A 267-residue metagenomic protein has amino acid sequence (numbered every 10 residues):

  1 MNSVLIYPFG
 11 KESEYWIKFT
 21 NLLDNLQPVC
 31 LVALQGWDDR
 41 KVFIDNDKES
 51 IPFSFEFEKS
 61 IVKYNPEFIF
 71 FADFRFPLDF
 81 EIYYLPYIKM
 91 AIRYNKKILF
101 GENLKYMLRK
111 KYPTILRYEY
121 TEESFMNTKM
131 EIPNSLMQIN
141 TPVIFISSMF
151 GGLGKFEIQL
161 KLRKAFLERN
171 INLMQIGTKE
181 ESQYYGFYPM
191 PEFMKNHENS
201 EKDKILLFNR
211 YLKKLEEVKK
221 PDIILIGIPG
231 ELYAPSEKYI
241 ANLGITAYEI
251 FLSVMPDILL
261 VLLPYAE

Functional and structural regions predicted by a protein language model:
M1-R117: Long, basic/Gly/Ser/Thr-rich N-terminal segments that mediate initial subcellular attachment or targeting
L5, F68-A72, F145, I223-L225 (+1 more regions): Structural motif
F9-E14, R75-L78, L104-M107, S148-E157 (+2 more regions): Gly/Ser/Thr-rich loops at beta-strand to alpha-helix junctions that form or flank small-molecule/cofactor-binding
F19, K41-E58, A165-A247, S253 (+1 more regions): ATP-dependent carboxylate-amine ligase catalytic core
F55-V62, Y83-I88, N127-L136, K213 (+1 more regions): Short, charged beta->alpha transition segments
V62, S135-N140, E216-V218, F251-S253: Solvent-exposed alpha-helices and their adjacent loops that cap or buttress functional pockets in soluble metabolic
I92, L99-E119, S124-N127, I223 (+1 more regions): Conserved catalytic-core segment of NTP-binding enzymes
K129-I176: Walker A (P-loop) phosphate-binding motif
